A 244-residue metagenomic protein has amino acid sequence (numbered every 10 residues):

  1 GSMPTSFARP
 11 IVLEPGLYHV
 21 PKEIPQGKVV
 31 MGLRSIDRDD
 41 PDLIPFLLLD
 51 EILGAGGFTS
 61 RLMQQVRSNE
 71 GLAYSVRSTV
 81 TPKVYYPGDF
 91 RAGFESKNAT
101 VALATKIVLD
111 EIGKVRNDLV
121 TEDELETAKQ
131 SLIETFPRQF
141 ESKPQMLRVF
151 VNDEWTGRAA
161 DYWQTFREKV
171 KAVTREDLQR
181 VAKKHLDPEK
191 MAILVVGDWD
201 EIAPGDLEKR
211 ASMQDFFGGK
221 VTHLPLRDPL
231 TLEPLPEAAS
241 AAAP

Functional and structural regions predicted by a protein language model:
G1, E111-L119, R210-K220: A common structural junction motif
G1-D40, G54-A102, E124, A128 (+3 more regions): Non-catalytic beta-strand/loop surface segments
R77-S78, P82-Y85, E111, P137-K169: Scaffold signal of the M16-like zinc-metallopeptidase fold and its non-catalytic homologs
A102, I202-D206: Extracytoplasmic/secreted cell-surface and envelope-processing proteins
V120, E126-K129, I133-P137: Small-residue-rich helix-loop
K129-L132, E154-V195, W199-I202: C-terminal structured "cap/appendage" subdomains that terminate the fold
